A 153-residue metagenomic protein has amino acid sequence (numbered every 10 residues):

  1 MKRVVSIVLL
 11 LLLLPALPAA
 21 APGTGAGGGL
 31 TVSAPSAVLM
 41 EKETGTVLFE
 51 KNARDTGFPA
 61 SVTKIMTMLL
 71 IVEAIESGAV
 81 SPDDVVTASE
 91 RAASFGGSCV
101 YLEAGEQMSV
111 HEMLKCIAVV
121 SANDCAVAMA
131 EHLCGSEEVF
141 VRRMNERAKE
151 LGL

Functional and structural regions predicted by a protein language model:
M1-S6: N-terminal Sec-pathway targeting helices
I7-A16: Bacterial N-terminal signal peptides
A19-L153: Active-site-adjacent loops and short helices of periplasmic peptidoglycan-processing enzymes
